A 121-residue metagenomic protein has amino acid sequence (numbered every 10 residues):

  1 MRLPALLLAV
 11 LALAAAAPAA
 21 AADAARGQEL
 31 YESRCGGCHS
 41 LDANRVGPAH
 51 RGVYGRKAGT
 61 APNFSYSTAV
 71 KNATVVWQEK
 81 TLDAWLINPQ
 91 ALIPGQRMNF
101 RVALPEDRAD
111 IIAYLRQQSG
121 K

Functional and structural regions predicted by a protein language model:
P4-A15: Bacterial N-terminal signal peptides
A14-A17, A22: N-terminal signal peptide c-region/cleavage motif recognized by signal peptidases
A22-R45, H50: Sequence/structural segment immediately N-terminal to covalent heme-attachment motifs in c-type and related
A24, P48-T68: Short glycine/threonine-rich turn/loop motifs
A24, Q28, A43, V75 (+2 more regions): Solvent-exposed, acidic/flexible segments
A43, Y54-A58, I87, R116: A generic structural signal for secondary-structure junctions that act as hinges or helix/strand caps at the edges
N63-D83: Short Fe-S-cluster ligation motifs
Q78-K121: C-terminal capping alpha-helices of c-type cytochrome domains
